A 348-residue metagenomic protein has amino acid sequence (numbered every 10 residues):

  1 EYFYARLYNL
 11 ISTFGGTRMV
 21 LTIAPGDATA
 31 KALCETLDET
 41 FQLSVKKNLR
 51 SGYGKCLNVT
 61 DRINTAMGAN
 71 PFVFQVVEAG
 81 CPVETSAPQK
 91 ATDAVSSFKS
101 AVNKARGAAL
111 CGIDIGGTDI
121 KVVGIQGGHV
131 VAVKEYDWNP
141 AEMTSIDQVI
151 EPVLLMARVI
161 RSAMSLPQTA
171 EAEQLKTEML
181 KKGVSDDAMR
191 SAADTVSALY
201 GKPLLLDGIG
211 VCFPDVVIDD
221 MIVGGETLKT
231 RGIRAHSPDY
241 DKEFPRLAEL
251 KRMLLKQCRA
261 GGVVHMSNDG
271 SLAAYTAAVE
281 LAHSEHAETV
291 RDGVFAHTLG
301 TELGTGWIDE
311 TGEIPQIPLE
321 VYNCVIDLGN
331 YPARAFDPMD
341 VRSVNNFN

Functional and structural regions predicted by a protein language model:
F3, I11-F14, T29-C81, E135-L154 (+3 more regions): Glycine-rich phosphate-binding loop and adjoining helix at the ATP-binding site of ATP-dependent phosphoryl-transfer
V20, L110-D114, L206-G210, H265 (+1 more regions): Short glycine-aspartate micro-motif
L21-D27: Structural motif
A69-S100: Juxta-kinase regulatory segment immediately upstream of eukaryotic protein kinase catalytic domains
K90-A108, M189-A193: Short linear interaction motifs
F98-A132, A296-G312: Gly/Thr-rich phosphate-binding beta-strand-loop-beta motif of the actin/hexokinase/Hsp70
I115-D119, G124-V131, W138-R161: Active-site phosphate/ATP/adenylate-binding loop shared across adenylate-forming ligases
A335-N348: Active-site rim beta-loop-alpha module in soluble metabolic enzymes
